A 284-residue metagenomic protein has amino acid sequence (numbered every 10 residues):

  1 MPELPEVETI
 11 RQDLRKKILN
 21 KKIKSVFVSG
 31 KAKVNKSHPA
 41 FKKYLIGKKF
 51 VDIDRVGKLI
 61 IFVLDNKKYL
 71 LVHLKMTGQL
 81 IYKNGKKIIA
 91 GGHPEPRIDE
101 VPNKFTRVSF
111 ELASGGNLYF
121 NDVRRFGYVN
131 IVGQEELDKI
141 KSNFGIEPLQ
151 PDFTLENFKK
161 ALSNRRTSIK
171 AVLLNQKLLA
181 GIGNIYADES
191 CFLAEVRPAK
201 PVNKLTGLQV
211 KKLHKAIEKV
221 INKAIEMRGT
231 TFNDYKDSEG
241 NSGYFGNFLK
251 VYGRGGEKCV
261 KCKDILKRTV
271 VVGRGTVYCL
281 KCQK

Functional and structural regions predicted by a protein language model:
M1-K284: Structured catalytic/nucleic-acid-binding cores of DNA maintenance enzymes
